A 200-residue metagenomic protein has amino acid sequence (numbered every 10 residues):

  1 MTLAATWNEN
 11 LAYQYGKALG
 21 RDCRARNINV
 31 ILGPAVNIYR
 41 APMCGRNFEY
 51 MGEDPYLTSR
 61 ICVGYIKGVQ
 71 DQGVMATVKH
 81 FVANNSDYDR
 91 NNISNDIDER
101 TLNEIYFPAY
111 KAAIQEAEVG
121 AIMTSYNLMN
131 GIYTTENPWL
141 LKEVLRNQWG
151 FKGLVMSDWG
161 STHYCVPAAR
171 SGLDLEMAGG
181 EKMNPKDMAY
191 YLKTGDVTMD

Functional and structural regions predicted by a protein language model:
M1-D200: Glycoside hydrolase catalytic-domain context in secreted enzymes
